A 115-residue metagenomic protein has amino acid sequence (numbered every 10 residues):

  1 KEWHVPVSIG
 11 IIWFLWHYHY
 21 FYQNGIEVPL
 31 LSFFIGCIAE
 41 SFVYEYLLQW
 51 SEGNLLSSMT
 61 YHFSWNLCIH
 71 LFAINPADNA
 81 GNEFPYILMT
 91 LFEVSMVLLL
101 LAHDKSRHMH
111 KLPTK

Functional and structural regions predicted by a protein language model:
K1-S8, Y46-N54: Membrane-interface helix/loop boundary segments of multi-pass membrane proteins
W3-G25: Membrane-helix boundary elements
P6, N24-C37: A loop-to-helix transmembrane entry motif
I11, L15, I38-A39, S95: Generic alpha-helical transmembrane segments of integral inner-membrane proteins, especially permease/transport modules
W16, Y20, L48-E52, W65: Membrane-water interface at transmembrane helix exits
F21-V28, P76-N82: Membrane-interface helix caps and helix-loop-helix hairpins in membrane proteins
F34-Y46: Hydrophobic alpha-helical segments embedded in the membrane of multi-pass proteins
L56, T60-K115: C-terminal membrane module of polytopic membrane proteins
